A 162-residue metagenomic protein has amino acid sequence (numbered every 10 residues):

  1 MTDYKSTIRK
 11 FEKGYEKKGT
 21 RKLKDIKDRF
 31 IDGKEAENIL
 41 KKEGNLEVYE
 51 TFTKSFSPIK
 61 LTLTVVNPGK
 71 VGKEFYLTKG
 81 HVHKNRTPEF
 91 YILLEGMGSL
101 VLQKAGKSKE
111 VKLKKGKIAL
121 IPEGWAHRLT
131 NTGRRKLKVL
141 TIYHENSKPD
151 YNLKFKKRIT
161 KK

Functional and structural regions predicted by a protein language model:
R9-K115, T130-K162: Active-site region of the double-stranded beta-helix
